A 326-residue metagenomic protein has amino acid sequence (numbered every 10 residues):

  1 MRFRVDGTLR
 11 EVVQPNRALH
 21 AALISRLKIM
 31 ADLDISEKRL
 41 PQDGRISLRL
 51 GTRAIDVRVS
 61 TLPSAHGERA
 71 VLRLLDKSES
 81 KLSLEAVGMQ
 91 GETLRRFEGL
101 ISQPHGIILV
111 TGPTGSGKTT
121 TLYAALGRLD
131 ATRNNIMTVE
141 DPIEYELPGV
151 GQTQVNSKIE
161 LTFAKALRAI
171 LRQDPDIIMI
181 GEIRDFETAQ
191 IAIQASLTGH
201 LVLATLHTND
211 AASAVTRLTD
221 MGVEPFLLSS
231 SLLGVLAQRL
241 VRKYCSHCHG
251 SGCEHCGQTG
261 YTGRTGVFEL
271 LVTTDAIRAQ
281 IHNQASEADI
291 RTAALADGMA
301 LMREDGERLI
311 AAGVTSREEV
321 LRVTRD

Functional and structural regions predicted by a protein language model:
M1-D326: Short, flexible helix-loop junctions that flank or precede catalytic/ligand sites
